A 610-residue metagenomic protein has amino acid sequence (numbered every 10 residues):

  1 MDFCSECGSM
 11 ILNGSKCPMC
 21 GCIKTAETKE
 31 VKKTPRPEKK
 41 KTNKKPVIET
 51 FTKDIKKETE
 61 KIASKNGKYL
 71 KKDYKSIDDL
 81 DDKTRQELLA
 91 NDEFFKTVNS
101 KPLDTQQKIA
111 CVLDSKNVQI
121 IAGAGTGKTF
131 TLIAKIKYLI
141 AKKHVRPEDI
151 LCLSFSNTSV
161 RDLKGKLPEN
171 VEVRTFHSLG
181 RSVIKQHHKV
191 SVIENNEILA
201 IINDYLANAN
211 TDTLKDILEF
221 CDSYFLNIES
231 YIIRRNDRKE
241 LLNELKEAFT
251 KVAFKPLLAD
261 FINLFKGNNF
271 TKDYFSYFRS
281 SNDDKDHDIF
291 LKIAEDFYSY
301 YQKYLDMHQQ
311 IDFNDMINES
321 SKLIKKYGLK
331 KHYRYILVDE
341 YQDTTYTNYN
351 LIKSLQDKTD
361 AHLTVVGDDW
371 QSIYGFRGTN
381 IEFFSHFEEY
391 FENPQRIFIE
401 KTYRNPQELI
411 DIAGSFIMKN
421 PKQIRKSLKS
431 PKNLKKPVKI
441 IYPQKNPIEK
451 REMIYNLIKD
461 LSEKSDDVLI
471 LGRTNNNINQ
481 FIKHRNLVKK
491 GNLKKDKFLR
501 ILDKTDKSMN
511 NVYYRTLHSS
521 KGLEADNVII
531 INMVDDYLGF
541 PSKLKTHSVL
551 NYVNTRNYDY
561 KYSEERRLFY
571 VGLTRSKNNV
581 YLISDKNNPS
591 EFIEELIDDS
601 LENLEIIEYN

Functional and structural regions predicted by a protein language model:
I11, M19-K32: Short Cys/His-rich micro-motifs in 6-15 aa windows
K41, F51-N195, T574: P-loop NTPase Walker
I62-A63, G67-D78, N203-Y300: Basic/charged alpha-beta structural segments of nucleotide/phosphate-handling enzymes
D81, E87, N91-A124, E172 (+3 more regions): Conserved helicase NTPase motor core
Q119-I121, T126-L132, N393-Q395, K401-K497 (+3 more regions): Helicase P-loop NTPase motor core
D149, N157-F249, T516: Conserved P-loop NTPase-based nucleic-acid remodeling module centered on helicase motor cores
Y346-I440, S542-K545, I593, L604: Conserved RecA-like helicase ATPase core segment that couples NTP binding/hydrolysis to strand translocation
K464-D467, N479, N510-N511, R515-K586 (+2 more regions): Conserved helicase C-terminal RecA-like lobe
